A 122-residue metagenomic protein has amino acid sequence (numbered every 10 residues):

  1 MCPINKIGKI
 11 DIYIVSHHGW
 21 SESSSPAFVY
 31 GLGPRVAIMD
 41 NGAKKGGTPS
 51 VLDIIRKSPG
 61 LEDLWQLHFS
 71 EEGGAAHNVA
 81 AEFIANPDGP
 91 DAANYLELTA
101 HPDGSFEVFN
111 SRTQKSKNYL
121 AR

Functional and structural regions predicted by a protein language model:
M1-I54: Active-site-proximal loop/helix segments of hydrolase catalytic cores
V36-R122: Binuclear metal-ion centers of metallo-dependent hydrolases, dominated by the metallo-beta-lactamase
